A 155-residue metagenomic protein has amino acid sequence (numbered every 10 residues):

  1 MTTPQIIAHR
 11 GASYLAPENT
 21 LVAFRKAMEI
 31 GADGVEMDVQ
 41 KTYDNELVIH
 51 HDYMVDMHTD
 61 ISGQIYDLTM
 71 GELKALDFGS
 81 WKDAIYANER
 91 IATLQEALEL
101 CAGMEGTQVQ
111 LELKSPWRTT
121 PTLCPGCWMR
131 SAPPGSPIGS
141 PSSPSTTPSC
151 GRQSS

Functional and structural regions predicted by a protein language model:
M1-S155: Phosphate-group recognition and catalysis centered on beta-loop-alpha active-site segments
